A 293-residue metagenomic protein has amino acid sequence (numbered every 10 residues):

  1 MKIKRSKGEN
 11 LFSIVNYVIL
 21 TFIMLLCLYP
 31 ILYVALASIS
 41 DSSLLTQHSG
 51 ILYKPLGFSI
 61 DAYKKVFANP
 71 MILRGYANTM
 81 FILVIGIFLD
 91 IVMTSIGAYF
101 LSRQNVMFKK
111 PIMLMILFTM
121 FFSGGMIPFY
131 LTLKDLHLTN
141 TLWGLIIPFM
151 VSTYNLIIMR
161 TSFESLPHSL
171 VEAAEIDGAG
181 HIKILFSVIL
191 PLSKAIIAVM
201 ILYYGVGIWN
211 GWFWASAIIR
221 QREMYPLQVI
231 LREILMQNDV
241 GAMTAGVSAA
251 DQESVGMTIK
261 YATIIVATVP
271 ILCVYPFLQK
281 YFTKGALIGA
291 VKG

Functional and structural regions predicted by a protein language model:
K2-G293: A hydrophobic, multi-pass inner-membrane permease signature
